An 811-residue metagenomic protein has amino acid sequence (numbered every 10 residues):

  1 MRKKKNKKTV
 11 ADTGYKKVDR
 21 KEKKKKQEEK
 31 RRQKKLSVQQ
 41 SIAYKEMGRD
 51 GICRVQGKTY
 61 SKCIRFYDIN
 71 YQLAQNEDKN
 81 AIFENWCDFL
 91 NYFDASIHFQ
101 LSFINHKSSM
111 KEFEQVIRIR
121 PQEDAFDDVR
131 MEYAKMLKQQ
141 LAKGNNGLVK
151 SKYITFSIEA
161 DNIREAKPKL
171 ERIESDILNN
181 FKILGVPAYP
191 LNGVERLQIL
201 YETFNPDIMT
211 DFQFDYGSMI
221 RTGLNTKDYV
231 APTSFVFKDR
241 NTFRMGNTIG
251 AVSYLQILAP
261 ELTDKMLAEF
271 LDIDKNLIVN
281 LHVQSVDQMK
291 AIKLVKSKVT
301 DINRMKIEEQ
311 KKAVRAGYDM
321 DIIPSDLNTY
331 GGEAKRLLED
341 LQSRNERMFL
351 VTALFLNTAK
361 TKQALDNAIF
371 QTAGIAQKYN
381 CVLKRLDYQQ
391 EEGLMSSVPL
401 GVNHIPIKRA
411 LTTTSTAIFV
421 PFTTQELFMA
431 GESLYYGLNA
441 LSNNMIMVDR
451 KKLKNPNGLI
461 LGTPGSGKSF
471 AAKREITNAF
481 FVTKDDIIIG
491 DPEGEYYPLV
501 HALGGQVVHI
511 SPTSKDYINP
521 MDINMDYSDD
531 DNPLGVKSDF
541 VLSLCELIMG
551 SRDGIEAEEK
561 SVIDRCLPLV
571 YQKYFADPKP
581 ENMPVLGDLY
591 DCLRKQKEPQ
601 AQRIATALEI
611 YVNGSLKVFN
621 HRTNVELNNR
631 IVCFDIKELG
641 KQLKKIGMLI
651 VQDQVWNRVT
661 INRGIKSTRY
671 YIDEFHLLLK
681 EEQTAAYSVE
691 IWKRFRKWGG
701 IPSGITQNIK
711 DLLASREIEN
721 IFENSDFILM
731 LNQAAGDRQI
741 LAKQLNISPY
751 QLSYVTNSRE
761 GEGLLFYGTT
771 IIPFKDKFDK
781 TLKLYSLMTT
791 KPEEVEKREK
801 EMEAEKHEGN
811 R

Functional and structural regions predicted by a protein language model:
R2-T424: Extended, folded cores of ATP/NTP-driven motor/assembly subunits in large transport and secretion machines
I69-N70, N76-A95, S102, H106 (+12 more regions): P-loop NTPase motor domains
I460: Hydrophobic anchor at the beta1->P-loop junction of P-loop NTPases
K468: Conserved lysine of the Walker
A471: Hydrophobic positions on the alpha1 helix immediately C-terminal to the Walker A/P-loop
N478-I488: Post-Walker A helix-loop "phosphate-sensing" segment adjacent to the P-loop in P-loop NTPases
G504-V508, E717-M730: A short helix-turn-beta junction within AAA+ P-loop NTPase domains corresponding to the substrate/partner-engaging
L745-E801: Conserved P-loop NTPase
